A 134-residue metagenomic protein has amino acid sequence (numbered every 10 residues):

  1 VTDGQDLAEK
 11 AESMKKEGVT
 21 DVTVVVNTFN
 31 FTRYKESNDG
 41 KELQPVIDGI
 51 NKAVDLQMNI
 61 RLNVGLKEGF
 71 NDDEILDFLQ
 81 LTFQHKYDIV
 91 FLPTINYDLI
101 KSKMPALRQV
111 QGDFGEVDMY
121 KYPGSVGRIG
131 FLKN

Functional and structural regions predicted by a protein language model:
V1-D72: Radical SAM/AdoMet-radical enzyme domain recognition
T20, Y87, I129: Short, conserved active-site loop motifs that form the nucleotide-linked donor/cofactor pocket
D55-Q57, Q84, M104, V126: Short, well-ordered coil/turn elements that cap or connect secondary structure elements
M58, Y87-D88, Q109: Generic structural signal for secondary-structure transition and capping sites
N63-G65, V90-T94, G112, Y120 (+1 more regions): Short, conserved beta-strand edge motifs with alternating hydrophobic and charged residues
L66-D77, Y97-L99: Active-site glycine- and acidic-residue-rich loops that bind and position anionic ligands or nucleotide-like cofactors
N71-V90: Short, electropositive alpha-helical surface patch
L99-N134: Accessory C-terminal segments flanking Radical SAM cores
